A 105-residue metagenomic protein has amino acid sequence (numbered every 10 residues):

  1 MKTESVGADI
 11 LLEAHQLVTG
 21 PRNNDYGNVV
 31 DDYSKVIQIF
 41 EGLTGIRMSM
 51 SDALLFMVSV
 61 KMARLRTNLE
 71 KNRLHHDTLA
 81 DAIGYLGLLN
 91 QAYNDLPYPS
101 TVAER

Functional and structural regions predicted by a protein language model:
M1-R105: Intrinsically disordered, low-complexity regulatory regions that flank transcription factor DNA-binding cores
